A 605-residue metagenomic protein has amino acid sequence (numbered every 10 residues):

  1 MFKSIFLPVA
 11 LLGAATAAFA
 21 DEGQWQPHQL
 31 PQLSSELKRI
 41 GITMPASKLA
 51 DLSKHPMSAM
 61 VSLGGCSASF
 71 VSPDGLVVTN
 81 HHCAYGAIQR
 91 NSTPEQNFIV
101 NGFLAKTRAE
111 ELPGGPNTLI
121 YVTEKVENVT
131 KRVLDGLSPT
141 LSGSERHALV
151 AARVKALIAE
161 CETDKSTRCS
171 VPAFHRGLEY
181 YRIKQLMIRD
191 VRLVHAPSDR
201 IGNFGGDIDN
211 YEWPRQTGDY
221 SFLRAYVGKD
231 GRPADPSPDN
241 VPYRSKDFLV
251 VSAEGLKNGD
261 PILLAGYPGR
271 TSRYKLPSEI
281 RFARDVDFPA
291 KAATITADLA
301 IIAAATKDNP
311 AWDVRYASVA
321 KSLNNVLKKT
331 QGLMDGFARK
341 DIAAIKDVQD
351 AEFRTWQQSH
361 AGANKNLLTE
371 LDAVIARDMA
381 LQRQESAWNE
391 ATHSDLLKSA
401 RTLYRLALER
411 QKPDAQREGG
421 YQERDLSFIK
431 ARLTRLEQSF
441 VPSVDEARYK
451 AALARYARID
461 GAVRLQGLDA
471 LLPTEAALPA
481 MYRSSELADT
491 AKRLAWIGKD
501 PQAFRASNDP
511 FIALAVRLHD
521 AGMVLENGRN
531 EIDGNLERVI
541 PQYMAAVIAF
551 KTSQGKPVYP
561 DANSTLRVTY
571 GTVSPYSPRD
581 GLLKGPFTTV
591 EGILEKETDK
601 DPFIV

Functional and structural regions predicted by a protein language model:
F2-I5, T16-V605: Terminal presequence/propeptide segments associated with secretion/organelle targeting and zymogen/polyprotein
V9-A10: Sec-dependent N-terminal signal peptides
